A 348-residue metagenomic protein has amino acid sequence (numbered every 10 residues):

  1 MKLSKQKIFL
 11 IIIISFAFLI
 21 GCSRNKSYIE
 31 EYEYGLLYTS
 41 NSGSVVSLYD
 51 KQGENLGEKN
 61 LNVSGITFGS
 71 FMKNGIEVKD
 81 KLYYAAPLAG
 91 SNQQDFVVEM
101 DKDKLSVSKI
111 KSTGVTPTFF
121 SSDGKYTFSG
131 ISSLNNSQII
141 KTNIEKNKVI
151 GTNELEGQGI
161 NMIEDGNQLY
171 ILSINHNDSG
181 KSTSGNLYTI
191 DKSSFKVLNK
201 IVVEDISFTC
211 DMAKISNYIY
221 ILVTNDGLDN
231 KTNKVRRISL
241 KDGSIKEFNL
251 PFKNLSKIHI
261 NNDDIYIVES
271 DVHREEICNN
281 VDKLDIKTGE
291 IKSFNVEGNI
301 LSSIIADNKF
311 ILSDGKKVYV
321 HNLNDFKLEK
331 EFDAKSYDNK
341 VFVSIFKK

Functional and structural regions predicted by a protein language model:
F18-G21: C-terminal motif of bacterial Sec signal peptides marking the signal peptidase cleavage site
S23-S27, I66-K79, T113-G124, L155-G166 (+4 more regions): Repeated scaffold domains used in trafficking and secretory/extracellular systems, primarily beta-propellers
S23-S64: An edge-strand/N-cap motif at the start of beta-rich repeat modules
L36-Y38, Y84-A85, S129-G130, I171-S173 (+3 more regions): Residue position within the beta-strands of beta-propeller blades
S40-S42, L88-Q94, S132-S137, N177-S184 (+2 more regions): Short, solvent-exposed loop/turn segments at conserved positions within beta-propeller repeat blades
V45-S47, F96-V98, Q138-I140, G185-Y188 (+3 more regions): A short loop-to-beta-strand structural motif that recurs across blades of beta-propeller domains
N55-T67, K104-S112, K146-E154, K196-V203 (+3 more regions): A short beta-strand motif characteristic of beta-propeller blades
V149-R236: Solenoidal tandem-repeat scaffolds enriched in leucines and small polar residues
